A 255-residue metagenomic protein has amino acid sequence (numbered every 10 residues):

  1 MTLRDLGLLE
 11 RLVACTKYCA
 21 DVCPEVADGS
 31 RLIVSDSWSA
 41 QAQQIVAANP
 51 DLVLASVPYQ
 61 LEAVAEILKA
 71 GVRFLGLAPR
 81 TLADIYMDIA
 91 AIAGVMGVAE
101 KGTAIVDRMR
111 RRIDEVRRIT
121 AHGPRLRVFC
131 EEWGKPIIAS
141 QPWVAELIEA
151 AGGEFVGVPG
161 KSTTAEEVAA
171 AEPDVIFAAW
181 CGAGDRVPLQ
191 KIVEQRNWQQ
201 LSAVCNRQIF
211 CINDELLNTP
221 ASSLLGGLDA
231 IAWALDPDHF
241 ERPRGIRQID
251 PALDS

Functional and structural regions predicted by a protein language model:
M1-S255: N-terminal ligand-binding lobe of clamshell/alpha-beta domains
